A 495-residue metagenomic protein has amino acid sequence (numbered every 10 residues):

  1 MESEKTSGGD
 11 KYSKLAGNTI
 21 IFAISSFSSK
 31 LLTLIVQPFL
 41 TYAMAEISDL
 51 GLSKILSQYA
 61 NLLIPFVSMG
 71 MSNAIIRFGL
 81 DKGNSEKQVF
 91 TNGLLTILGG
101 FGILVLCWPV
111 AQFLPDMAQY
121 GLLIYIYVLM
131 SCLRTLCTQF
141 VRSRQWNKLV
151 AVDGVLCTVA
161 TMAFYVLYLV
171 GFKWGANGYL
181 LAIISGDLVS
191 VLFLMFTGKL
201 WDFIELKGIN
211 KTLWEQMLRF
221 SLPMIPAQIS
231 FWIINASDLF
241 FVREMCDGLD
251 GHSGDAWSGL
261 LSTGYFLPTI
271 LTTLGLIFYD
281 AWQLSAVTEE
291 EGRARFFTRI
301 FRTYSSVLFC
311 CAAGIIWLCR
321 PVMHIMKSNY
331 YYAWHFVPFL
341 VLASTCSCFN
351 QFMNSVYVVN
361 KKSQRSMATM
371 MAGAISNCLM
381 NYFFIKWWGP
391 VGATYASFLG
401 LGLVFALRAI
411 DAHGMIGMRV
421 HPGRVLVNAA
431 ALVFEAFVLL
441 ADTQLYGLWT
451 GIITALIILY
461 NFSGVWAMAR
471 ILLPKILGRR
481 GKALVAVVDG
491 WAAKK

Functional and structural regions predicted by a protein language model:
E2-G8, L439-K495: Membrane-proximal transmembrane or re-entrant/amphipathic helices at the cytosolic face
E2-L15, L122, A176-A182, L192-N235 (+3 more regions): Interhelical loop/hinge segments that connect adjacent transmembrane helices in multipass membrane
E2-S3, D10-S72, L104, W108 (+4 more regions): Signature of the first transmembrane helix
G17-S29, I55-Q112, Q119, G292-C311: Membrane-water interface segments that mark the loop-to-transmembrane alpha-helix transition
N18-T33, C157, Y179-G198, K211-L284 (+2 more regions): Transmembrane helical elements of multi-pass membrane transporters/channels
P38, V67-G83, G264, P268-Y304 (+1 more regions): Helix-loop junctions and terminal segments of transmembrane helices in multi-pass membrane transport/translocation
I47-S48, A111-Y127, H252-D255, I315-T345 (+2 more regions): Interfacial segments at transmembrane-helix termini and the short loops linking adjacent helices
V152-L200, F220, M371-C378, P390-D411 (+1 more regions): Hydrophobic alpha-helical transmembrane segments
